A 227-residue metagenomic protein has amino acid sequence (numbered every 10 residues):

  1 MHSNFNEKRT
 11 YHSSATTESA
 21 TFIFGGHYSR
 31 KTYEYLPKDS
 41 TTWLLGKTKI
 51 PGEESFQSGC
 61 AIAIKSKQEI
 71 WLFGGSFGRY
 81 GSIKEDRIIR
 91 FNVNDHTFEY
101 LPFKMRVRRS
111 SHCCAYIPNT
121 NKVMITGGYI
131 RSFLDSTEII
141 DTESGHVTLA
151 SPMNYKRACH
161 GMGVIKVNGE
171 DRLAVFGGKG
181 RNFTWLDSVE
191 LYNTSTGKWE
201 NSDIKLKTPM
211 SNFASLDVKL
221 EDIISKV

Functional and structural regions predicted by a protein language model:
M1-V227: Kelch-like beta-propeller repeat domains
